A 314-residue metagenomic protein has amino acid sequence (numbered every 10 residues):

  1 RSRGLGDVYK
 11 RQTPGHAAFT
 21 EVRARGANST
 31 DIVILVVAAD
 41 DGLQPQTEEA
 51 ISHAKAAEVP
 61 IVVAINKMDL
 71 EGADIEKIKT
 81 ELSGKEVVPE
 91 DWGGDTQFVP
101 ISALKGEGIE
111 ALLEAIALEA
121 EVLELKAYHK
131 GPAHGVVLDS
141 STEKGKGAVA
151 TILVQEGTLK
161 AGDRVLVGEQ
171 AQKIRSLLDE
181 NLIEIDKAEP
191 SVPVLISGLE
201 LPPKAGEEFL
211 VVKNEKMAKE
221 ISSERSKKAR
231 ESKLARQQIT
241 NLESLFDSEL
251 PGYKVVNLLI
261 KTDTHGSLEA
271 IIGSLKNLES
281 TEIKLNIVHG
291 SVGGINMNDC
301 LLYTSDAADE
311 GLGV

Functional and structural regions predicted by a protein language model:
R1-Y9, D306-E310, V314: Short, small-residue-biased leader/transition segments that mark boundaries at the very start of proteins
R11, V37, I101, Q155 (+1 more regions): Surface-exposed loop and edge beta-strand positions of immunoglobulin-like domains
T13-A17, A27-G84, G94-I109, L113 (+1 more regions): Conserved structured catalytic cores and adjacent interaction surfaces of nucleotide-binding/hydrolyzing enzymes
F19, Q44, G84-W92, L118-P132 (+4 more regions): Active-site phosphate-binding and catalytic loops of NTP-dependent enzymes
V22-A24: Conserved alpha-helical scaffold flanking the Walker A/P-loop in AAA+ ATPase domains
A56, K144-S305: C-terminal effector/interaction modules appended to NTPase cores
I61, K67-A133, L201-K219, S223-S226: Conserved glycine-bearing catalytic or ligand-binding loops at nucleotide- and phosphate-handling centers of large
L113-G145, V149-E156, V165: C-terminal end of P-loop GTPase domains and the immediately downstream helical coupling element
